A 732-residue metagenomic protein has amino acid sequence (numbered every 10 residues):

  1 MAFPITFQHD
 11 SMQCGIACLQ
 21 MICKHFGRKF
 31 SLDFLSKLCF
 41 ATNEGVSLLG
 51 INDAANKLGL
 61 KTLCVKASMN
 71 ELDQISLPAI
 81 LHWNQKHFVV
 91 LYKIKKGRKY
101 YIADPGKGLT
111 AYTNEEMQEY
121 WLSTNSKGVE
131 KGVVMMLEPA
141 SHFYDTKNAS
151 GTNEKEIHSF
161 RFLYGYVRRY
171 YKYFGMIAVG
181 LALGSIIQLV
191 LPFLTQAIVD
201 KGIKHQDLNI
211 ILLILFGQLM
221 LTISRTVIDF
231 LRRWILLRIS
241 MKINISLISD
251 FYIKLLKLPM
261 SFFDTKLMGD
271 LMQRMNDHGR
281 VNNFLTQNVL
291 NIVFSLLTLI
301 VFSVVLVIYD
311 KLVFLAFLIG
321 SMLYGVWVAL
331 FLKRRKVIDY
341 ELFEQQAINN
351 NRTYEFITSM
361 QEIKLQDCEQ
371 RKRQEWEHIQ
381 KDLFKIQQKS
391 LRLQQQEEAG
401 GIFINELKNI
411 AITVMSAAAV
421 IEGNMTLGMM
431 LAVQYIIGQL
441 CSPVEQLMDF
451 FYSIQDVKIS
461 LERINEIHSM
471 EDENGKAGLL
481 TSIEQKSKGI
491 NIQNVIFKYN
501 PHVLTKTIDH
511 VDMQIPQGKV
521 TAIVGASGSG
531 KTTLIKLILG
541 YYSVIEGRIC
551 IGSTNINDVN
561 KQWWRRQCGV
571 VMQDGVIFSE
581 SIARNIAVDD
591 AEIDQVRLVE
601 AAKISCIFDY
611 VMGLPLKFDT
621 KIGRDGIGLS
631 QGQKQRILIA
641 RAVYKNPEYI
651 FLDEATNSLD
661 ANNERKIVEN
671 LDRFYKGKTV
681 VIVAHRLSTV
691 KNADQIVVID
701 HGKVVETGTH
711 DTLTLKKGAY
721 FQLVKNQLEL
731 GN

Functional and structural regions predicted by a protein language model:
M1-C64, E71-L77, W83-Q85: Cysteine-nucleophile protease catalytic domains, especially the papain-like/related folds used in DUB/UBL proteases
C39-V46, L72-N84, F88-M176, G180 (+1 more regions): Noncatalytic regulatory segments and standalone regulatory/sensor domains
F174-I228, I235, V307-L312, G423 (+1 more regions): Transmembrane helix-loop-helix hairpins at lipid-water interfaces of multipass membrane proteins, especially the type-1
I214-R225, D229, N291-Y340, I412-M425 (+1 more regions): Transmembrane helices of ABC transporter permease
M260-S261, Q273-L285, V289, R334-N351 (+5 more regions): An intracellular "coupling" helix at the cytosolic face of ABC transporter transmembrane type-1 domains
Q345, K364-C368, R392, I436-I467: Cytosolic ends of transmembrane helices, especially the final helix of ABC transmembrane type-1 domains
I483-N732: ABC-type nucleotide-binding domain
